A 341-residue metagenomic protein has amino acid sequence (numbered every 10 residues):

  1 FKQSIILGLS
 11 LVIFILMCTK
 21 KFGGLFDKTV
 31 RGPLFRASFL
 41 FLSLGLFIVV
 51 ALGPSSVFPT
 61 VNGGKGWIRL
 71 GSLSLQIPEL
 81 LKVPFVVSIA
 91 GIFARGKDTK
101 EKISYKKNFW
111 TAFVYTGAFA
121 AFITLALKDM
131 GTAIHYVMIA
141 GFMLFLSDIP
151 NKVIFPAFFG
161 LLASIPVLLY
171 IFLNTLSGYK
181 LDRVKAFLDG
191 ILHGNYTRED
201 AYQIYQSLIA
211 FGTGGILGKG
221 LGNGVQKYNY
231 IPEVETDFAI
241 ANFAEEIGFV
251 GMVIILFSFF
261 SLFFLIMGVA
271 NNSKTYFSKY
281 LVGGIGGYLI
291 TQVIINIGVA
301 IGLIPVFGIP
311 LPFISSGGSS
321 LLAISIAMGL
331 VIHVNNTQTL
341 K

Functional and structural regions predicted by a protein language model:
F1-E199, A241-V299, I326-L330: Hydrophobic alpha-helical transmembrane segments of multi-pass inner membrane proteins, especially in bacterial systems
G71-L81, L127-K128, G215-G220, I309-I324: Glycine/serine-rich anion-binding loops at beta->alpha junctions that coordinate negatively charged ligand groups
F211, G215-V250: Long extracytoplasmic/lumenal interhelical loops at the membrane interface of multi-pass membrane proteins
I294-K341: A juxtamembrane structural motif centered on a specific transmembrane helix
